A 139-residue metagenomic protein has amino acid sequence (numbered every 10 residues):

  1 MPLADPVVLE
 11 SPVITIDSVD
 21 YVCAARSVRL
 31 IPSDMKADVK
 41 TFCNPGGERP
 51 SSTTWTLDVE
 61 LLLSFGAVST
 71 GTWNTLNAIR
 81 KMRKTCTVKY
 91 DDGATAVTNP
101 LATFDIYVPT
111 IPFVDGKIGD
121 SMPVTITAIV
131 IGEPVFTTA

Functional and structural regions predicted by a protein language model:
M1-F65, T103-P123: Solvent-exposed edge beta-strands and adjacent loop segments that serve as assembly or binding interfaces
N44-P45, V88-T95, D120, V135-A139: Short C-terminal domain-edge/linker segments immediately following a structured domain
D58-L62, K89, T127-I129: Residue-level recognition of well-ordered beta-strand positions that form the cores of beta-sheet-rich folds across
S64-V68, P134-T137: Short, cysteine-centered beta-strand-loop-beta hairpins and adjacent loop/turn segments enriched in charged/polar
S69-D105: Short, acidic/charged, Gly/Pro-enriched secondary-structure junctions
I79-T85, I111, I129-I131: Short, surface-exposed linear patches
F113, K117-A139: C-terminal or internal capping secondary-structure element at the end of a domain, subdomain, or sheet
